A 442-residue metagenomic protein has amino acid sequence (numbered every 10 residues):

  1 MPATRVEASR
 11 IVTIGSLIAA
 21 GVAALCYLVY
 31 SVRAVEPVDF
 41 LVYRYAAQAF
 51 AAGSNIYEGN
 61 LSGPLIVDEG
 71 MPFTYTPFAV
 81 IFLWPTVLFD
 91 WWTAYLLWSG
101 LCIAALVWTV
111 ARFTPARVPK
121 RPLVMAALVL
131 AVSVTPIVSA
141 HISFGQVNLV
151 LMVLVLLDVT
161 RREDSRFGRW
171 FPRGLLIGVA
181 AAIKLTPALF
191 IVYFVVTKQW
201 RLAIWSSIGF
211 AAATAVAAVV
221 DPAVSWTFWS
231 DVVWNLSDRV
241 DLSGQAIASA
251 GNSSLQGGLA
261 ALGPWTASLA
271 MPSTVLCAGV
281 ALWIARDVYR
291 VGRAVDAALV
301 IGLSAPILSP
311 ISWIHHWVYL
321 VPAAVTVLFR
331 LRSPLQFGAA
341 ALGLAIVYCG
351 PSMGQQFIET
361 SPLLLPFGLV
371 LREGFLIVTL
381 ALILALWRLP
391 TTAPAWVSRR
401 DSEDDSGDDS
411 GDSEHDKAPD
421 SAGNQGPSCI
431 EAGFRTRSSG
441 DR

Functional and structural regions predicted by a protein language model:
M1-F171, W200-W317, L363-L365, T392-R399 (+1 more regions): Primarily membrane-embedded glycan-assembly and transfer machineries that use lipid-linked glycans
D90, K184-P187, A323: Hydrophobic transmembrane alpha-helices
R169-F194, V300-L308: Membrane-interface alpha helices of multi-pass inner-membrane proteins
T197-I208, S333-A340: Membrane-interfacial entry segments at the cytosolic side of transmembrane helices
D241-G244, A418-D420, G426: Targeting/processing segments of secretory and organellar proteins
I314-L328: Hydrophobic/aromatic-rich transmembrane helices and adjacent perimembrane loops
L328-D405, D409, D420, C429-I430 (+1 more regions): Aromatic-enriched
